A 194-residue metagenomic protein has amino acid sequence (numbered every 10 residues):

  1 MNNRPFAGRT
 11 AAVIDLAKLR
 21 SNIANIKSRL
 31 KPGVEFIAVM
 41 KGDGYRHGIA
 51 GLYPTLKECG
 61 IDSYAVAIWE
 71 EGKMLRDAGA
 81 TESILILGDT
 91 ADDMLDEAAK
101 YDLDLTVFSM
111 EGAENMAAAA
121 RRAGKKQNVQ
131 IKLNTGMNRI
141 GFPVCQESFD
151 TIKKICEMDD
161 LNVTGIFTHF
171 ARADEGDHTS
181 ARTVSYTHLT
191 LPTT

Functional and structural regions predicted by a protein language model:
M1-D104: A charged N-terminal "starter" segment
A7-G8, G42-T55, C59, A118-N128 (+1 more regions): Active-site loop/helix belt of alpha/beta enzymes
A38-G42, V66-I68, G88, V107-S109 (+2 more regions): A cross-domain feature marking catalytic cores of carbohydrate-active enzymes and several ubiquitous metabolic/repair
E82, L103-L105, Q127-V129, N138: Generic beta-strand structural signal
T106-G112, Q146-D150: Glycine-rich anion/phosphate-binding loops
N115: Active-site-adjacent beta->alpha loops and helix N-cap segments on the catalytic face of soluble alpha/beta enzymes
T190-T194: A short, hydrophobic C-terminal helix/tail in secreted or cell-surface proteins
